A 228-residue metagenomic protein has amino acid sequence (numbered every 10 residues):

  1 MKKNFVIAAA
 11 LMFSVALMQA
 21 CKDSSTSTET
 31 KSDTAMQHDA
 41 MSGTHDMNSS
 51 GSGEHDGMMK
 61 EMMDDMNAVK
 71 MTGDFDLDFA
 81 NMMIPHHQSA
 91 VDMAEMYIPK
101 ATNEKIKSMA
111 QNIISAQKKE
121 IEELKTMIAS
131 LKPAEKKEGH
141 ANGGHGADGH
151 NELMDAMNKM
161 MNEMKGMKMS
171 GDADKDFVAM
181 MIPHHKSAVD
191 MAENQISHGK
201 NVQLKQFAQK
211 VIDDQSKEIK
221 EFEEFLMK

Functional and structural regions predicted by a protein language model:
K2-K228: His/Met- and acidic-residue-enriched segments that coordinate or traffic transition-metal cofactors and support
